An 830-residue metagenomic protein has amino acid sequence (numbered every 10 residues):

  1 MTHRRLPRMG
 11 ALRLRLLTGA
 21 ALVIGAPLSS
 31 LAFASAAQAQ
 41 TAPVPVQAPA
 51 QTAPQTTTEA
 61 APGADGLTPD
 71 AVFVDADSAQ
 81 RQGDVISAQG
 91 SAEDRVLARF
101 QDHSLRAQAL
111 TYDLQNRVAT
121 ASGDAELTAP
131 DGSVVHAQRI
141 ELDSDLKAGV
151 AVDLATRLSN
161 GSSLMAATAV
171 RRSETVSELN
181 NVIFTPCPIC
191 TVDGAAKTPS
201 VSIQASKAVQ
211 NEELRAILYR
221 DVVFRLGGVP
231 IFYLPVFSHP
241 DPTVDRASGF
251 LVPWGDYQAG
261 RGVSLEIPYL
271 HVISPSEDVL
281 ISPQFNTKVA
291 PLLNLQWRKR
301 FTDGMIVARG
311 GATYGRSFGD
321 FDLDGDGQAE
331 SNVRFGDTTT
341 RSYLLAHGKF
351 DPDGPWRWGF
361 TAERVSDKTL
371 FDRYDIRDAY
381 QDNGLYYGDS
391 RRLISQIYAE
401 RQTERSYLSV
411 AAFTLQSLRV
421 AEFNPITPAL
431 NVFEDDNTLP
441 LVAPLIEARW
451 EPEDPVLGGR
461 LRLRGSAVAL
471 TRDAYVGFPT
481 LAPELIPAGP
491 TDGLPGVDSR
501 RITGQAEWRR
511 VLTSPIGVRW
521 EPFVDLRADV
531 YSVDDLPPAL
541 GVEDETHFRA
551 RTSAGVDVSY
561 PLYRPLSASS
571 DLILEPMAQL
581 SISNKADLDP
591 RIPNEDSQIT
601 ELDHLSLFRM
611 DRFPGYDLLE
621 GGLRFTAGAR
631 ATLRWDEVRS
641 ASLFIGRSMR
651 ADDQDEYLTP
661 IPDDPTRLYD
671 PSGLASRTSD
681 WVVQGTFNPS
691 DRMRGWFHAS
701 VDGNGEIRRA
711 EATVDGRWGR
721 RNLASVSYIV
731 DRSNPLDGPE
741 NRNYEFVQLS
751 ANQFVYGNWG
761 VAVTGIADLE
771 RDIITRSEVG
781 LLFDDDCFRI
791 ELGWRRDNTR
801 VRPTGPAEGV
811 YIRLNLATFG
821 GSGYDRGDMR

Functional and structural regions predicted by a protein language model:
M1-R4, R81, M829-R830: Short, intrinsically disordered, low-complexity terminal/loop segments
T2-Q38: Gram-negative bacterial Sec-dependent N-terminal signal peptides
L6-M9, S29, P45-Q47, Q51 (+4 more regions): Intrinsically disordered, low-complexity segments enriched in proline/serine/threonine
A26-P27, A32, Q38, P49 (+3 more regions): Intrinsic disorder/low-complexity segments
A39-N181, S202-Q210, R215-I217, D256 (+2 more regions): N-terminal amphipathic/hydrophobic interface segments
R139-E141, L146-G149, T156-S206, Q210-R830: Outer-membrane beta-barrel proteins and related beta-barrel translocases across Gram-negative bacteria
